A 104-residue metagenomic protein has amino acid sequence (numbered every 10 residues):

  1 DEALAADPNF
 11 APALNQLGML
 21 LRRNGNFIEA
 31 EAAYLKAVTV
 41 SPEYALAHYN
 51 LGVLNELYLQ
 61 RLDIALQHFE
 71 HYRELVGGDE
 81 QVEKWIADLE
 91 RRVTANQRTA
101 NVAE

Functional and structural regions predicted by a protein language model:
D1-E2, P12, R23-K36, L59-H71 (+1 more regions): Structural signature of tandem alpha-helical TPR/SEL1-like repeats, specifically the intra-repeat loop/turn
A6, V40, E74-L75: Structural marker of alpha-solenoid helical repeat scaffolds
M19, V53-L54, D88: Residue-level recognition of tetratricopeptide repeat
R22-R23, L46: A generic tandem-repeat structural signature
L57-E104: Terminal, low-structured helical/coil segments at or just beyond the last alpha-helical repeat
